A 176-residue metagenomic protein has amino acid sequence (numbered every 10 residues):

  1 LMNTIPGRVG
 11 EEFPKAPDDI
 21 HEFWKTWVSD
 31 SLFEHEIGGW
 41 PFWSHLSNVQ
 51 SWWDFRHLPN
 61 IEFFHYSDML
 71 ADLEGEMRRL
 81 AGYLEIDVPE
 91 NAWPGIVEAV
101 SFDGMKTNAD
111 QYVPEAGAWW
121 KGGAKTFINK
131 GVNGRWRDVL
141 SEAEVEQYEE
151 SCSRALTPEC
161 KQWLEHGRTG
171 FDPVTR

Functional and structural regions predicted by a protein language model:
L1-E98, F102-F127, R154, V174: PAPS-dependent sulfotransferase catalytic domain
L70-A71, V139-E142: Short, solvent-exposed loop/helix junctions and linker helices that flank or host conserved functional motifs
G131: Conserved active-site carboxylates
W136: Globin-like tetrapyrrole-binding proteins
E144-R176: C-terminal accessory extensions appended to soluble enzyme cores
